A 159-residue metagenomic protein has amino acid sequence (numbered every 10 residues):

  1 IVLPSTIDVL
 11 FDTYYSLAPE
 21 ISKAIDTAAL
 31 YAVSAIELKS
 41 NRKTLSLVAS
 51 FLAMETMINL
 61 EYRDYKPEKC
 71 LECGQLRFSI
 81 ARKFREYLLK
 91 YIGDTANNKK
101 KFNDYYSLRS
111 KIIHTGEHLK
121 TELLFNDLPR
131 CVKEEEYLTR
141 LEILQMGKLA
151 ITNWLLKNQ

Functional and structural regions predicted by a protein language model:
V2-Q159: Amphipathic, oligomerization/interface secondary-structure segments
